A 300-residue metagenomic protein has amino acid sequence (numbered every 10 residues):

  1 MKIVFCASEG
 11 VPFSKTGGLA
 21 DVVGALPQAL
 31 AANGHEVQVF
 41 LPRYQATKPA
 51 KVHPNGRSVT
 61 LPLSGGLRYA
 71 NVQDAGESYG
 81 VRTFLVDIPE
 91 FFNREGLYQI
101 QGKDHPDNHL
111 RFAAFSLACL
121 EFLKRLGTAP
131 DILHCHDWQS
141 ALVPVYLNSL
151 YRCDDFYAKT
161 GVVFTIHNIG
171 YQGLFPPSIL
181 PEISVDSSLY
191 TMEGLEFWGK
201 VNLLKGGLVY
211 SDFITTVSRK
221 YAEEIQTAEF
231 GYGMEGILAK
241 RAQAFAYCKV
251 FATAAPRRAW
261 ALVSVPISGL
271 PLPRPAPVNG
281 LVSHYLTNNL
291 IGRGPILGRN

Functional and structural regions predicted by a protein language model:
M1-N300: Catalytic cores of nucleotide-sugar-dependent glycosyltransferases that transfer UDP/GDP/TDP-activated
